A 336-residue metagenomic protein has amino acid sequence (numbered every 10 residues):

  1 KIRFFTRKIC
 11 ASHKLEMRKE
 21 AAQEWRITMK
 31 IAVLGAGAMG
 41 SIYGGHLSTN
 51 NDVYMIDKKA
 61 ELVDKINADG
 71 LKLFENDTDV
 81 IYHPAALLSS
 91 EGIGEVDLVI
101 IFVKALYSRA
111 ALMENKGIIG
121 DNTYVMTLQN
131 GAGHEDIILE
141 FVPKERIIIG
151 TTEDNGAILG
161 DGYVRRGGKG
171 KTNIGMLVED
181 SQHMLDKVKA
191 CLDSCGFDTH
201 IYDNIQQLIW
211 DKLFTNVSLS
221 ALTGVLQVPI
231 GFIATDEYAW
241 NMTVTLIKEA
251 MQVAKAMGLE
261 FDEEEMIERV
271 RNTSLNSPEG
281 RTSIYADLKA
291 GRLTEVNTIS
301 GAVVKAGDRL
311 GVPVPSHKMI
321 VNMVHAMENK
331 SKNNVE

Functional and structural regions predicted by a protein language model:
R7-T28: Short, Lys/Arg-enriched N-terminal segments with co-localized hydrophobic residues within the first ~10-30 amino acids
R26-T78: NAD(P)+-binding Rossmann beta1-loop-alpha1 motif at the extreme N-terminus of oxidoreductases
I31, D52-Y54, K144-I147, T199: Hydrophobic anchor at the start of a short beta-strand that flanks the dinucleotide cofactor-binding loop
G45-T49, M113-G117, E140, G301 (+2 more regions): Short, well-ordered alpha-helices that flank and scaffold nucleotide-derived cofactor binding pockets
L71-A86, N216: N-terminal glycine-rich dinucleotide-binding loop that anchors FAD/FMN and/or NAD(P) in oxidoreductases
D79-H83, L87-Y163: Rossmann-like NAD(P)(H) cofactor-binding subdomain of soluble oxidoreductases
G117-I118, F141-R146, Y163-T215, L222-E263: Internal alpha-helical scaffold of NAD(P)-dependent oxidoreductase catalytic cores
D193, M242-E336: NAD(P)-dependent Rossmann-like dehydrogenase/reductase catalytic/cofactor-binding core
